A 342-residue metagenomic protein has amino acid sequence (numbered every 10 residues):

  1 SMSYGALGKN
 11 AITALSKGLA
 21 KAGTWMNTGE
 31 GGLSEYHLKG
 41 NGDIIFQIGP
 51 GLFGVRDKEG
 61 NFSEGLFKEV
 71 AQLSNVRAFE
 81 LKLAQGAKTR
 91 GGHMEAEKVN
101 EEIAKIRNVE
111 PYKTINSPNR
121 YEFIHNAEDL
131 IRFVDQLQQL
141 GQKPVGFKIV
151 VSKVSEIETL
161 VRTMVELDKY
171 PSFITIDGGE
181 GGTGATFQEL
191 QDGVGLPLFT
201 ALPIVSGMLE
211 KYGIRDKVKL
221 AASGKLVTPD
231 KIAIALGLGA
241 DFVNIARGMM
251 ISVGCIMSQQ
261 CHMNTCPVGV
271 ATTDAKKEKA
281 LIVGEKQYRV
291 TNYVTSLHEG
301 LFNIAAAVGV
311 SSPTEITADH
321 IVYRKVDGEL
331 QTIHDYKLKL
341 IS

Functional and structural regions predicted by a protein language model:
S1-N116, Y121, D129, Y288 (+2 more regions): N-terminal capping/small domains of soluble enzymes
E64, G91-Y112, V145-F147, S206-D216 (+3 more regions): Short flexible/disordered coil segments
N116-E278: Glycine-rich phosphate/ribose-binding loops and adjacent secondary-structure elements that form binding surfaces
V227-S342: Gly/Ser/Thr/Ala-enriched C-terminal appendages of enzymes
